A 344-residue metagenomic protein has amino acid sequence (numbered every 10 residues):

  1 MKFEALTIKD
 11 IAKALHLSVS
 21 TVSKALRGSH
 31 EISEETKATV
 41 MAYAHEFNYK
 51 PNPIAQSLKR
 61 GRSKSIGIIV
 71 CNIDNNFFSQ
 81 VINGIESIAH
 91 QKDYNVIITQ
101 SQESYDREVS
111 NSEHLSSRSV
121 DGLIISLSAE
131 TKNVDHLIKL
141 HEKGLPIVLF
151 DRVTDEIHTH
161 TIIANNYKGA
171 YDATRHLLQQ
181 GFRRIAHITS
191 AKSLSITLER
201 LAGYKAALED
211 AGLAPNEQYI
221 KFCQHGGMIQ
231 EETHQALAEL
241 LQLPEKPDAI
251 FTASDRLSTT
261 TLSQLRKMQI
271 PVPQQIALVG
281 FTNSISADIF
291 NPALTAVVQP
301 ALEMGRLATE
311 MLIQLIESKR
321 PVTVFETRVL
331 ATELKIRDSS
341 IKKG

Functional and structural regions predicted by a protein language model:
M1-K64, I341: N-terminal helix-turn-helix DNA-binding module of bacterial transcription factors
M1-T7, G61-R175, Q179, Q242: Alpha-helical recognition/docking segments in bacterial nutrient-uptake and carbohydrate-utilization systems
A14, V19-K24, L58-D74, H176 (+1 more regions): Short beta-strand segments enriched in small/hydrophobic residues
V70-Q80, I98-R107, R152, I162-D172 (+5 more regions): Hinge/beta->alpha junction and helix N-cap segments in small-molecule ligand-binding domains
Q91-K92, K143, L208-P215, L243-E245 (+1 more regions): Short helix-capping segments at alpha-helix termini
A236-G344: Flexible loop/turn connectors
